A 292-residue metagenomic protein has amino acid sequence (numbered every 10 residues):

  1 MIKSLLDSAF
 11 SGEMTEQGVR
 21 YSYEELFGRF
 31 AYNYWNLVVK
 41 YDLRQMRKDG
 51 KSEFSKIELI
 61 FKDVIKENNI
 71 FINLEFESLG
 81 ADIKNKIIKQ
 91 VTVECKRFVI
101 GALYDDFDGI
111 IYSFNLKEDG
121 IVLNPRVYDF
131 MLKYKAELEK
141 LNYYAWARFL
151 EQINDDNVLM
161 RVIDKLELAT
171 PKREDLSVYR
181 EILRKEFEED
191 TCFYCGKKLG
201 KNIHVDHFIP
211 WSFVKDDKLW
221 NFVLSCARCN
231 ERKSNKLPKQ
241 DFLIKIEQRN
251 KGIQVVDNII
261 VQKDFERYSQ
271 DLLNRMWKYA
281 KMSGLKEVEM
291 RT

Functional and structural regions predicted by a protein language model:
M1-D175, D241-K251: Mixed-charge, low-complexity interaction segments
S8-G12, K198, R228: Active-site catalytic microenvironments for nucleophilic, acid-base chemistry
G18, S22, R180-F187, P210 (+1 more regions): Conserved aromatic-histidine-acidic binding/catalytic patches
N124, N157-L159, P210, C226 (+2 more regions): Alpha-helix initiation/capping motif
D175-H204, C226: Short cysteine-rich loop/turn motifs with clustered Cys
F193-L224, K233-K245: Histidine-centered nuclease catalytic patch
N230-T292: C-terminal structured domain segments
